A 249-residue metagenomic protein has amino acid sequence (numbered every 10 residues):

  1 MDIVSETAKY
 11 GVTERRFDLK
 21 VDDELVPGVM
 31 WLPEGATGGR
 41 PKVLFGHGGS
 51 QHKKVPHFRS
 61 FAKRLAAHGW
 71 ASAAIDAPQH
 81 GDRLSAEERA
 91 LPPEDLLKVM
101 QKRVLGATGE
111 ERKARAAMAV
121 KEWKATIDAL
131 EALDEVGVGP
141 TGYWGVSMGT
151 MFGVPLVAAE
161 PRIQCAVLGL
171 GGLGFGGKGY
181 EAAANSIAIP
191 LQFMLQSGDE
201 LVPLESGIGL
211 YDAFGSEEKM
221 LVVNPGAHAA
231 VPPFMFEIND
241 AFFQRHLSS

Functional and structural regions predicted by a protein language model:
M1-G38: N-terminal cap/lid segment of alpha/beta-hydrolase-fold proteins
R40-V43, P190: Alpha/beta-hydrolase fold active-site loops
V43, G48-A132, Y180: Serine-hydrolase catalytic machinery in alpha/beta-hydrolase-like enzymes
R89-E94, A183-S186, Y211, I238-D240: Short, hinge-like loop/turn segments at secondary-structure boundaries
K121-S186: Primarily recognizes the serine-hydrolase "nucleophile elbow" in alpha/beta-hydrolase and SGNH/GDSL folds
G171-P232: The feature captures the conserved acid-bearing segment of alpha/beta-hydrolase catalytic domains
P225, P232-S249: Catalytic active-site module of serine/aspartate enzymes centered on a nucleophile-bearing elbow/loop
